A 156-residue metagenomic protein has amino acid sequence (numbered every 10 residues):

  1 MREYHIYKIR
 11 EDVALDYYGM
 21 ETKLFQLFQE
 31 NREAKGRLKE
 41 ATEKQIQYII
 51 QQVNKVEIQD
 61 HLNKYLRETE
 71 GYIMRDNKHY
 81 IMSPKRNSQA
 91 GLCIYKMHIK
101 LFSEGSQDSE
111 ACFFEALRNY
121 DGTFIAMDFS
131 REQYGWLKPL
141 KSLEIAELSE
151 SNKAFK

Functional and structural regions predicted by a protein language model:
M1-M97, D108-E115, F129-K156: Acidic (Asp/Glu-rich) sequence patches and key acidic residues that form negatively charged surfaces used
L117-F124: A common structural junction motif
